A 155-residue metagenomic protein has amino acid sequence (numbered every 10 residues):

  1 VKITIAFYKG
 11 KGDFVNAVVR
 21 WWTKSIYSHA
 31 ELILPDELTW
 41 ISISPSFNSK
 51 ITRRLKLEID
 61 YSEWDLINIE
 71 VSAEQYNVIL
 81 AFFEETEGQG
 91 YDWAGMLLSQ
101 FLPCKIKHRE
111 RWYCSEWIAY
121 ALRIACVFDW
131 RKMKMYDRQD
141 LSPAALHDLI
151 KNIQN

Functional and structural regions predicted by a protein language model:
T4-E70, L97-I106: Glycine-rich catalytic cores of cysteine/serine-nucleophile enzymes that process amide/ester linkages in cell-envelope
T39, Y91, C126-D129: Secondary-structure boundary/capping signal
A73-L97: A structural motif
M96-N155: Activation targets extended, charge/polar-rich intrinsically disordered C-terminal tails
